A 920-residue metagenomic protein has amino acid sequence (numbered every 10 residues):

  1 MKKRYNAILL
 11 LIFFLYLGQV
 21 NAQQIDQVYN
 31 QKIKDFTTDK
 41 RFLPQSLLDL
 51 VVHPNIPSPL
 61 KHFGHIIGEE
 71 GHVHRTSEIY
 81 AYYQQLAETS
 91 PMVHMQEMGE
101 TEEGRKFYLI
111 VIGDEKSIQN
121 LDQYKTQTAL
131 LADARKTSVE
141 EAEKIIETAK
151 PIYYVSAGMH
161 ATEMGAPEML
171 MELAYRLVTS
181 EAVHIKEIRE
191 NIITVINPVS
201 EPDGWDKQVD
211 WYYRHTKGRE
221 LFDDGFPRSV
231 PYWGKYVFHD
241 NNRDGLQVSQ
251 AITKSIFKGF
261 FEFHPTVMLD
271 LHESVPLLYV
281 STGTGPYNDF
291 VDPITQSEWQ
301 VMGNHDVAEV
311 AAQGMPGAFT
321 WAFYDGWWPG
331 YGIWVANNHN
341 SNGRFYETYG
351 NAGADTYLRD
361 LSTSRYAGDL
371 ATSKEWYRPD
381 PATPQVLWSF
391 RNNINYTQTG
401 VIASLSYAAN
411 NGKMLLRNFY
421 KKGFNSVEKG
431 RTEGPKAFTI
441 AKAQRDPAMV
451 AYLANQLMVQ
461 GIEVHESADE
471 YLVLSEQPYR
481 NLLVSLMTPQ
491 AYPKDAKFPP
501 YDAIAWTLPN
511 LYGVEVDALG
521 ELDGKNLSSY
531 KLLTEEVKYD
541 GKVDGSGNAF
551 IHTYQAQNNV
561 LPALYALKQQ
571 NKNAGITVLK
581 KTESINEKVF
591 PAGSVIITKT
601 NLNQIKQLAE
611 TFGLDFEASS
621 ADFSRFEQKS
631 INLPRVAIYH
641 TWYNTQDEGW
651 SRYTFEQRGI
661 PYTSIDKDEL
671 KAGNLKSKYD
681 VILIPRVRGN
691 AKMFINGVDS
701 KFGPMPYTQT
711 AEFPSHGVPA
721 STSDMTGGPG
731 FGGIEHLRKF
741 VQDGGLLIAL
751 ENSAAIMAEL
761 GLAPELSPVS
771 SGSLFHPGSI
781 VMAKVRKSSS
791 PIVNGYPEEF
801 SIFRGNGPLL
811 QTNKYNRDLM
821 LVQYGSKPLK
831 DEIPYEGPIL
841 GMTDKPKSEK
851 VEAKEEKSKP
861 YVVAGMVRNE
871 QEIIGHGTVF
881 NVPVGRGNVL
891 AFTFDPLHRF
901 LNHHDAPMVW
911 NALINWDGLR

Functional and structural regions predicted by a protein language model:
M1-Q24: Bacterial Sec-dependent N-terminal signal peptides
Q23-I193, V237, R243-D244, S249-A251 (+7 more regions): Intrinsic-disorder/low-complexity accessory segments
V111, W205-G234, F238, K254: Active-site-proximal cap/loop segments of hydrolase catalytic domains
A174-L177, N191-R214: Carboxylate/His-rich catalytic cores and anion/metal-binding grooves
P198-E201, Y212, L271-L278, S753: Short, solvent-exposed turn/loop segments enriched in Gly/Ser/Thr/Pro and often Arg
D270-L271, I684: Conserved beta-strand positions
